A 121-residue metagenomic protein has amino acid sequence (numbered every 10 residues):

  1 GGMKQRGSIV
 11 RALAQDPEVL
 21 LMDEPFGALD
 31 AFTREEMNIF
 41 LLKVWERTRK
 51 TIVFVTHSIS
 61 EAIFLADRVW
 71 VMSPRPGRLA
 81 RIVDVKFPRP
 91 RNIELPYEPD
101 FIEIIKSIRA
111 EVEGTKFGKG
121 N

Functional and structural regions predicted by a protein language model:
G1-R6: ABC ATPase nucleotide-binding domain "signature motif"
I9: Hydrophobic anchor residue at the start of the ABC signature
Q15: Conserved signature/switch motifs of ABC ATPase nucleotide-binding domains
L20-D23: Catalytic Walker B motif of ABC-type/P-loop ATPase nucleotide-binding domains
R34-T48: Helical segment within the ABC ATPase nucleotide-binding domain
R49-V55: Conserved H-loop
F64-V71: Conserved catalytic segment of ABC-fold P-loop ATPases
M72-I104: Conserved beta-strand-loop-alpha-helix hinge in the C-terminal portion of ABC ATPase nucleotide-binding domains
